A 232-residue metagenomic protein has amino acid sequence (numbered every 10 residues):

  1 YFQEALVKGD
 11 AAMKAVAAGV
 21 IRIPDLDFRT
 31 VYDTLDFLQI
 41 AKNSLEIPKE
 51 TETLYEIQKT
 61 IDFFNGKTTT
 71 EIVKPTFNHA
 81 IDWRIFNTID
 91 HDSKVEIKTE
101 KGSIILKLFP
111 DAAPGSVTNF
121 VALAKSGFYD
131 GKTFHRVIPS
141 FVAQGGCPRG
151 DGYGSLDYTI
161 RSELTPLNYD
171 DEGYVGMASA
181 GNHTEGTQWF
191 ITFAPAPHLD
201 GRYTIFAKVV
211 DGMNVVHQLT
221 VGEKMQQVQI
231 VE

Functional and structural regions predicted by a protein language model:
Y1-E232: Cyclophilin-like peptidyl-prolyl cis-trans isomerases
